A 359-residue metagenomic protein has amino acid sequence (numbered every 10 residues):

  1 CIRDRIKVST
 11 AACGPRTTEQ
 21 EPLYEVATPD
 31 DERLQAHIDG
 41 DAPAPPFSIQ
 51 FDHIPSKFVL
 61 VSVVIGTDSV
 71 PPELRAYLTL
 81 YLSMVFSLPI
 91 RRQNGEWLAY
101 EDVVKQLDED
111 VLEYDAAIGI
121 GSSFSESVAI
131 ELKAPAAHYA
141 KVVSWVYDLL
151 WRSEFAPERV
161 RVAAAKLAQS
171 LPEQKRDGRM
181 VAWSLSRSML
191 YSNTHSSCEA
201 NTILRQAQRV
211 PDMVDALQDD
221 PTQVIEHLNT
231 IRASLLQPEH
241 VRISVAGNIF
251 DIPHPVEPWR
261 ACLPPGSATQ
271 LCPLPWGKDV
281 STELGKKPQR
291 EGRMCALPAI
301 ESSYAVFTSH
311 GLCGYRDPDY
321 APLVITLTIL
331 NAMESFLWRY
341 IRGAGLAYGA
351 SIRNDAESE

Functional and structural regions predicted by a protein language model:
R3-F86, E131, A233, H240-S244 (+2 more regions): His/Glu-based metal-binding/catalytic segments typifying zinc-dependent metallopeptidases
I49-F51, D115-I120, T230-I231, R293-A296 (+1 more regions): Short beta-strand/turn micro-motifs at beta-sheet edges
S56-D220, P238-G247, S302-T328, E334-E359: M16 family metallopeptidases and their MPP-like homologs
L217, P221-I225, I231: Aromatic-residue-lined binding/catalytic grooves and analogous aromatic/hydrophobic interfacial grooves in multimeric
